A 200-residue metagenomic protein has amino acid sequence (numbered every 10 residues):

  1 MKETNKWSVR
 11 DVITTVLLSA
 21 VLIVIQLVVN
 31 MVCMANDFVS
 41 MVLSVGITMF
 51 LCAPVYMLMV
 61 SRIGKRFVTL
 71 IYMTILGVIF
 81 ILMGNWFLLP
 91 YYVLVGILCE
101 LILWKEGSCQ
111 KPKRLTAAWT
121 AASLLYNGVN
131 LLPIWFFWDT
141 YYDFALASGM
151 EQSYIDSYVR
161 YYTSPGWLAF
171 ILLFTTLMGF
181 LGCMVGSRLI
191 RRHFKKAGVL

Functional and structural regions predicted by a protein language model:
M1-T4, I190-L200: Short, charged juxtamembrane terminal tails flanking transmembrane helices
K2-I71: Hydrophobic transmembrane alpha-helices
E3-W7, R62-G64, W104-R114, H193: Membrane-interface helix-boundary motifs at transmembrane edges
V12-L17, G46-I47, T69-T74, L89-P90 (+3 more regions): Hydrophobic alpha-helical transmembrane segments
S19-L27, I75-M83, A122-L131: Aromatic-anchored segments of alpha-helical transmembrane domains
V24, V93-L131, C183: Short helix-perturbing small/polar motifs within transmembrane alpha-helices
N30-A35, I75-L103: Interfacial aromatic-anchored transmembrane helix boundaries in multi-pass membrane proteins
M41, A117-R191: Membrane-embedded alpha-helical hairpins and interfacial helices in multi-pass inner-membrane proteins
